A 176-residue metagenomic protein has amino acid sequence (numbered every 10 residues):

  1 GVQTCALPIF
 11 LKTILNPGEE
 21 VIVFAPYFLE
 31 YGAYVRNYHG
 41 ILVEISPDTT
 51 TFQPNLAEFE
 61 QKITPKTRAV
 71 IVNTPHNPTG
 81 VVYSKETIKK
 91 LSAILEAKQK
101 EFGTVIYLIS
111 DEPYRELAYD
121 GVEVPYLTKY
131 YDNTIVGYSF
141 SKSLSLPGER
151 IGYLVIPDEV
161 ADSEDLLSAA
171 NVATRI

Functional and structural regions predicted by a protein language model:
G1-L7: Short, small-residue-biased leader/transition segments that mark boundaries at the very start of proteins
P8, A25-P26, G80, L117-Y119 (+1 more regions): Short N-terminal helix/helix-N-cap motif within the alpha/beta-hydrolase-1
T13-Y34: Conserved PLP-anchoring active-site segment centered on the Schiff-base-forming lysine
N37-V43: A short helix-loop-beta submotif of the ANL/AMP-binding
T49-V122: Active-site phosphate-binding strand-loop segment of PLP-dependent enzymes
D132-I176: Conserved core segment of the aminotransferase class I/II
